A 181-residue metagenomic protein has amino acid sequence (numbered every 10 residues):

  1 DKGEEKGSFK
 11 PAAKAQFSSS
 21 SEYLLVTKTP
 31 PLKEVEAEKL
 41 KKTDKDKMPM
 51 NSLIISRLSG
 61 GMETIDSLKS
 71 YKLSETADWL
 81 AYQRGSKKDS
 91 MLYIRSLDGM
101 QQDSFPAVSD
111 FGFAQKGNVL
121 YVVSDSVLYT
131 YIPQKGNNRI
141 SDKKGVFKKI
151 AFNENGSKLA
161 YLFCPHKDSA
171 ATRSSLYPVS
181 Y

Functional and structural regions predicted by a protein language model:
D1-Y181: Beta-propeller folds
